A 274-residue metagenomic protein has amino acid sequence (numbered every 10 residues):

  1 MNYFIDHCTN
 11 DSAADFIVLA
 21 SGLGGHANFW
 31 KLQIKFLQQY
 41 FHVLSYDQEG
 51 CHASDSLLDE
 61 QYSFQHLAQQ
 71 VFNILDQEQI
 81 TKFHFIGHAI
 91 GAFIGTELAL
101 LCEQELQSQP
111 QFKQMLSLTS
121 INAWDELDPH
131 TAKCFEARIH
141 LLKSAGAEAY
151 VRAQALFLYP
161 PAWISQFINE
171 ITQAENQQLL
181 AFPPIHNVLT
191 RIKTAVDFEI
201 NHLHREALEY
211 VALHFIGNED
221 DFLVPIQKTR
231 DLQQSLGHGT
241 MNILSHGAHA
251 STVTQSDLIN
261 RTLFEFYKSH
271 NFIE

Functional and structural regions predicted by a protein language model:
N2-E60: Conserved HGGG/HGGXW glycine-rich cap/lid loop of the alpha/beta-hydrolase fold
L44-H88, E97, L101, R261: Active-site loop/oxyanion-hole signature of alpha/beta-hydrolase fold enzymes
T96, L100, F112-A145: Flexible "cap/lid" loop of the alpha/beta hydrolase fold
P129-T131, E148-E206: Conserved alpha/beta-hydrolase catalytic His-Asp/Glu region
E209, H214-G217: Short beta-strand/loop motif that positions the catalytic acidic residue of the alpha/beta-hydrolase fold
E219-V224: Acidic catalytic loop of the alpha/beta-hydrolase fold
P225-L232: Short alpha-helix in the alpha/beta-hydrolase fold that links the catalytic acid
L244-N260: Catalytic histidine-centered segment of alpha/beta-hydrolase-like enzymes
